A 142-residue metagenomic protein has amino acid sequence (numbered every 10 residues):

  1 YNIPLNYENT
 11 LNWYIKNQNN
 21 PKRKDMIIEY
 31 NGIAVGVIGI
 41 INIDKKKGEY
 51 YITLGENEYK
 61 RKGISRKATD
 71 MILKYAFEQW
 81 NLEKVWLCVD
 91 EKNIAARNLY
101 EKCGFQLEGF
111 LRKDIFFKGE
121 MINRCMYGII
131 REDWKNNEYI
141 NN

Functional and structural regions predicted by a protein language model:
I3-E58, I130-E132: Acetyl-CoA-dependent GNAT
E29, L111-R112, F116: Core beta-strand residues in small-molecule sensory/regulatory alpha/beta domains
G32-G36, A95, M121: Glycine-rich acetyl-CoA-binding "A-motif" of GNAT/NAT acetyltransferases
R61-Y75, I94-K102: Conserved acetyl-CoA-binding loop-helix of GNAT-fold acetyltransferases
E78-C88: Conserved GNAT acetyl-CoA-binding A-motif
L87-R97, D114-K118: Conserved beta-strand-loop-alpha-helix junction that forms the acyl-donor binding cleft
Y100, F105, Y127: Conserved active-site tyrosine of GNAT-family acetyltransferases
